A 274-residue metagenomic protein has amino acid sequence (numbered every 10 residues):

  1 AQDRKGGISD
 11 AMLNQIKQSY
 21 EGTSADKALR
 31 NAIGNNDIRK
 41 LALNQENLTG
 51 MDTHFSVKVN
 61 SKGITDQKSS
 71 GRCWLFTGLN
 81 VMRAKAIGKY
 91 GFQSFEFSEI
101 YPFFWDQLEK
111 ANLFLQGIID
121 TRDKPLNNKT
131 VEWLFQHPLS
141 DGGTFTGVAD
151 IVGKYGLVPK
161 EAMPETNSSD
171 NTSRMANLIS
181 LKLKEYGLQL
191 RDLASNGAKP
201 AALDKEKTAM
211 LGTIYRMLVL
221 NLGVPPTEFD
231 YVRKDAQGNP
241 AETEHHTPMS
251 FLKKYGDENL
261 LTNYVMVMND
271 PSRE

Functional and structural regions predicted by a protein language model:
Q2-Q67, L75-E274: Structured alpha-helical subdomains that flank or immediately precede key functional sites
